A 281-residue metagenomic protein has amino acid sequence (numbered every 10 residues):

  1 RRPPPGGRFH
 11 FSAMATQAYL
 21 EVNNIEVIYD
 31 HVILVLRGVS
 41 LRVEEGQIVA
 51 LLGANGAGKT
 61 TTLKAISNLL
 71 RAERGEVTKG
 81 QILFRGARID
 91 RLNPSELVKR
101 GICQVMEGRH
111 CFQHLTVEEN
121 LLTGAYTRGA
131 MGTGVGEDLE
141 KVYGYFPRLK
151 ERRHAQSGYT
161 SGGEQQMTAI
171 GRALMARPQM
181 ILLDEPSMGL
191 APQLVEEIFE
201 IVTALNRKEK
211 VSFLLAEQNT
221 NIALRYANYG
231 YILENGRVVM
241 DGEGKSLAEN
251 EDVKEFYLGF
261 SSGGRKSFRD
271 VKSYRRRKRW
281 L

Functional and structural regions predicted by a protein language model:
L52-A54: The feature captures the beta-strand-to-loop junction immediately N-terminal to the Walker
L69-L70, Q81-R100, G244: ABC ATPase NBD Q-loop/coupling interface
V77-A87, G134-L139: Conserved ABC transporter NBD signature motif
L115, T160, A173-L174: ABC ATPase signature
M175-Q179: A short, proline-enriched helix->beta-strand linker immediately N-terminal to the Walker B motif in ABC-type P-loop
E196-K210: Helical segment within the ABC ATPase nucleotide-binding domain
G259-L281: ABC ATPase nucleotide-binding domains
